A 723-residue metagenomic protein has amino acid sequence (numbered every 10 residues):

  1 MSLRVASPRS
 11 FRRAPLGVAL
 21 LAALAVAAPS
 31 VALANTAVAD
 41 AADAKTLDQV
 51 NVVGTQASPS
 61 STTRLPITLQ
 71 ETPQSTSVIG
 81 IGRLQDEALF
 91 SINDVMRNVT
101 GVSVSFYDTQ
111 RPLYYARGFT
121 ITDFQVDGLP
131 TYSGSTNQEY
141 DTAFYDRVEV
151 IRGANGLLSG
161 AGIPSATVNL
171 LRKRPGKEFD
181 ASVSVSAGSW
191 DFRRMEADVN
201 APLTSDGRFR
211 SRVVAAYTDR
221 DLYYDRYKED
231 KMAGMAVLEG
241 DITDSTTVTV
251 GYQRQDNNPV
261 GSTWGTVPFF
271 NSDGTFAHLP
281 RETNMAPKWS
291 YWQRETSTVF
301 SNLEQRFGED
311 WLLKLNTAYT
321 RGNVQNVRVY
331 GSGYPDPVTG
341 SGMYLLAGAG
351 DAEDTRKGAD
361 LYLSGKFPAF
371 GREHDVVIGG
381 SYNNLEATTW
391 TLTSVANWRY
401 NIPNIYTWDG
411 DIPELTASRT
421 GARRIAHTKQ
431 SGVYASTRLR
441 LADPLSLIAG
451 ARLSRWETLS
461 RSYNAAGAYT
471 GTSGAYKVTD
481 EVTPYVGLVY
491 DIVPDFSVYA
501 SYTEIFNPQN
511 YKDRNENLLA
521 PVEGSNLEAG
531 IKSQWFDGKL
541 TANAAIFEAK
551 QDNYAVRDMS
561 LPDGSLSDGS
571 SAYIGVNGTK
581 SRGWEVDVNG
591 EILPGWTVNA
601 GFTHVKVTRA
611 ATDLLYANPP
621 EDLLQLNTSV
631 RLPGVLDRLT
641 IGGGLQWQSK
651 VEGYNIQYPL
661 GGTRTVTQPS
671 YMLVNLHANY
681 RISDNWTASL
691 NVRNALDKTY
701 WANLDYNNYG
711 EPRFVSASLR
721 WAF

Functional and structural regions predicted by a protein language model:
M1-L89, N93-V99, N675: N-terminal Sec signal peptide and the immediately downstream disordered periplasmic leader that contains the TonB box
V104, L113, L129-R152, L170-R172: Short acidic/polar hinge/loop motifs at secondary-structure boundaries that mediate gating or recognition
A143-D146, R152, L157-G234, I242-T246 (+2 more regions): Outer-membrane beta-barrel translocator/receptor signature
T218-L222, M235-R306, R321-D354, W398-A426 (+2 more regions): Acidic/polar loop-and-plug regions of large Gram-negative outer-membrane beta-barrel proteins
E239-D241, D354, E373-L385, R424-Q551 (+2 more regions): Structural signature of Gram-negative outer-membrane beta-barrels, strongest in the C-terminal barrel of TonB-dependent
N302-A318, G322-Y330, D491, V498 (+4 more regions): Membrane-embedded beta-barrel scaffold of Gram-negative outer-membrane proteins
D443, I574-I656, L696-T699: Gram-negative outer-membrane beta-barrel transporters
Q646-Q657, G661, L676-F723: C-terminal beta-signal and adjacent terminal beta-strands/loops of Gram-negative outer-membrane beta-barrel proteins
